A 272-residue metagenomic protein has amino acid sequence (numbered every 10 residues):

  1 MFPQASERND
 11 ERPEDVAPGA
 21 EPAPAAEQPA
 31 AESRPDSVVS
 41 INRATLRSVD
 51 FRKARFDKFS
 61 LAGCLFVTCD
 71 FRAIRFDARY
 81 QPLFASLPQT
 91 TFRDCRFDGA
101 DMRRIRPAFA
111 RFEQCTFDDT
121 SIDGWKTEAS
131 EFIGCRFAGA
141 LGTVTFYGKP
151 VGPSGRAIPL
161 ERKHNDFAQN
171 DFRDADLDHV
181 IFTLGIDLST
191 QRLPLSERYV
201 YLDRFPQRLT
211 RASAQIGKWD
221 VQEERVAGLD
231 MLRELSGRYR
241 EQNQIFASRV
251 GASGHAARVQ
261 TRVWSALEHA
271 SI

Functional and structural regions predicted by a protein language model:
M1-R211: Tandem repeat scaffolds
R192-I272: Long, ordered, amphipathic alpha-helical scaffolds
